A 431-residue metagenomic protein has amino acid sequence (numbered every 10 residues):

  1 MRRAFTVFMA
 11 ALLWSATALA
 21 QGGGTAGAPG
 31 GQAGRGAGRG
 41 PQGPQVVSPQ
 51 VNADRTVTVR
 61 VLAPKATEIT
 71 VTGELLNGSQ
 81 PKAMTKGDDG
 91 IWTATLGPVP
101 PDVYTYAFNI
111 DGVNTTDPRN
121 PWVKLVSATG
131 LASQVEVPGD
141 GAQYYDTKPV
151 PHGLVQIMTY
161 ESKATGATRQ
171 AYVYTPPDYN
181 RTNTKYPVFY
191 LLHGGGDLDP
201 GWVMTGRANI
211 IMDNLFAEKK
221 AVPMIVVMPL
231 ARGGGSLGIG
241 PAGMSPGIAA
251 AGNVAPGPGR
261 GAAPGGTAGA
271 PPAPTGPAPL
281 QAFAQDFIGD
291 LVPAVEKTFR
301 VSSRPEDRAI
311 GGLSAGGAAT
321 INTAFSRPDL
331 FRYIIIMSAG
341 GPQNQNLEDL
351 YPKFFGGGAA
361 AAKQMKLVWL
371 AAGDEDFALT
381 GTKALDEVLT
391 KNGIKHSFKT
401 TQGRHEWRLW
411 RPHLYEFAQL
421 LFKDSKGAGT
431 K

Functional and structural regions predicted by a protein language model:
M1-A4: Positively charged n-region of N-terminal signal peptides that target proteins for export
T6-A18: Bacterial N-terminal signal peptides
Q21-P41, Q45-Q80, K86-K431: Non-catalytic cap/lid and distal C-terminal segments of serine-dependent acyl enzymes
